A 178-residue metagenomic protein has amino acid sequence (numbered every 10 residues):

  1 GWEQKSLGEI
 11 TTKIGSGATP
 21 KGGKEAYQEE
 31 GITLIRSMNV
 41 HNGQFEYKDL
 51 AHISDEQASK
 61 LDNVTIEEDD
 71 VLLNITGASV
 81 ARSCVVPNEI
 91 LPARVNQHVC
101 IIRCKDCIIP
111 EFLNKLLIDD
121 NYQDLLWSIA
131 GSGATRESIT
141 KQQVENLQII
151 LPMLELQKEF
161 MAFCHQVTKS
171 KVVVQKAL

Functional and structural regions predicted by a protein language model:
G1-A18, N146, I150-L178: Non-catalytic DNA-recognition/assembly elements of restriction-modification systems
E3, E30-T33, D49, H98: A generic secondary-structure signal marking the coil-to-beta-strand transition
G8-K24, M38-E68: Sequence-specific dsDNA recognition surfaces
G23, H41, E46-D49, Q57 (+6 more regions): Glycine-rich, flexible loop/turn motifs
K24-A26, T33, D119-I149: Specificity-determining recognition surfaces
R36, E56-I118, T140: A short beta-sheet element
P92-C100, E111, G131-K158: A short glycine-rich beta-alpha junction/loop motif
